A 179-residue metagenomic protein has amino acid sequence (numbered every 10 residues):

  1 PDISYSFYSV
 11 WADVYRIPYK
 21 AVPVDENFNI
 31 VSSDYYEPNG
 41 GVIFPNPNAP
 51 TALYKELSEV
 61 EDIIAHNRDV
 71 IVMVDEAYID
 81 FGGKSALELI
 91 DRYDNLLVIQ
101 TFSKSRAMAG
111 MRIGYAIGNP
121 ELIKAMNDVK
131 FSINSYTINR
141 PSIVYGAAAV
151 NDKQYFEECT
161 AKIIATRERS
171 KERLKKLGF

Functional and structural regions predicted by a protein language model:
P1-D2, A21-E26, Q100: Short beta->alpha connector loops at strand-helix junctions that form conserved, small/polar/Pro-enriched
P1-W11, P18: Conserved PLP-anchoring active-site segment centered on the Schiff-base-forming lysine
Y5, N46-P50, K104: Short glycine-rich anion-binding loops that position phosphate/pyrophosphate groups of nucleotides and phosphorylated
Y15-R16, R92-Y93, L177: Short, structured coil segments at secondary-structure junctions
K20, D25-D80: Active-site phosphate-binding strand-loop segment of PLP-dependent enzymes
D69, Y93-L96: Glycine-enriched alpha-helix->loop->beta-strand junction motifs that scaffold or abut catalytic
N95-K175, F179: PLP-dependent aminotransferase class I/II
